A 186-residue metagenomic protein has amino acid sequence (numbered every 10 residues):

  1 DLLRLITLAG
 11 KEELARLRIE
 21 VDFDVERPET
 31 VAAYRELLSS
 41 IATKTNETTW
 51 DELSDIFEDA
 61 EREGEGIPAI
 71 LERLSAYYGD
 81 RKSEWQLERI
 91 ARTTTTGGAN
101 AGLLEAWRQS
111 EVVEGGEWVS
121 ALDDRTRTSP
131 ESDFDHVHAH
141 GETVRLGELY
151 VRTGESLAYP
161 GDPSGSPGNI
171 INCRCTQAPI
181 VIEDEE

Functional and structural regions predicted by a protein language model:
D1-L8, E12, R16, E20 (+2 more regions): Activation/maturation switch segments at domain boundaries
D1-Q86, T94, G98, G165 (+1 more regions): N-terminal leader/targeting and assembly helices and adjacent pre-domain segments
